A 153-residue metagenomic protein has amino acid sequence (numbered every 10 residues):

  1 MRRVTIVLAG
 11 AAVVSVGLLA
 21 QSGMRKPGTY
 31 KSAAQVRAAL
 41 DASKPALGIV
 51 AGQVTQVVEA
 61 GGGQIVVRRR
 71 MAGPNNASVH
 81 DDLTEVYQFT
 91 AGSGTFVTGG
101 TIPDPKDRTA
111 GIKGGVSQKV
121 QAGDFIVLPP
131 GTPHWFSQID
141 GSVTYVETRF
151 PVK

Functional and structural regions predicted by a protein language model:
M1-V4: Positively charged n-region of N-terminal signal peptides that target proteins for export
V7-G17: Bacterial N-terminal signal peptides
L18-A77, R108: A short, N-terminal "cap"/entry segment at the start of jelly-roll beta-barrel domains of the cupin/DSBH fold
G61-V86, T90, T98-P103: Conserved short histidine dyad/triad with adjacent acidic residue
V79-D81, Q138-G141: Short glycine/proline-enriched turns and hinge-like loops at secondary-structure junctions
F89-A122: A short beta-strand-loop-beta hairpin characteristic of the jelly-roll/cupin
K119-I139: Conserved metal-binding segment of the jelly-roll/cupin
G141-K153: A short hydrophobic beta-strand segment most commonly corresponding to one strand of the jelly-roll/cupin
